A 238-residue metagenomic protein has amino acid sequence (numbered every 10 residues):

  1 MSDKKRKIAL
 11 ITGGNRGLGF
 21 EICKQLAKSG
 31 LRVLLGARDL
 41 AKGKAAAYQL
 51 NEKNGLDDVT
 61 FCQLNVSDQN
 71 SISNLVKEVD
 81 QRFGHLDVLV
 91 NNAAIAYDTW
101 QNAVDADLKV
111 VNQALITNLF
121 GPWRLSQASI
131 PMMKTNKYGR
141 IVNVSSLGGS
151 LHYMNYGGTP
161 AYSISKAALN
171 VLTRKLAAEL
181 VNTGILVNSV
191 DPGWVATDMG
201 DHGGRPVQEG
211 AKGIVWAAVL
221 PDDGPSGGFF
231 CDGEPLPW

Functional and structural regions predicted by a protein language model:
S2-L34: Canonical Rossmann dinucleotide-binding motif of NAD(H)/NADP(H)-dependent dehydrogenases/reductases, specifically
S29-A45: Conserved glycine-rich Rossmann-like NAD(P)H-binding loop of the short-chain dehydrogenase/reductase
L40, Q63-N74, L108: The beta1-alpha1 cofactor-binding region of Rossmann-like NAD(H)/NADP(H)-dependent oxidoreductases
L56-D58, E78-L89, Y97-T99, D107 (+2 more regions): A glycine-rich helix->loop->beta "capping" turn within Rossmann-like NAD(P)(H)-dependent oxidoreductase domains
V90, L125-S129, M133, L172-T173 (+1 more regions): Hydrophobic positions on the long internal alpha-helix of Rossmann-like NAD(P)-dependent oxidoreductase domains
I95-L115, W123, K134-N182: Catalytic loop of short-chain dehydrogenase/reductase
N182, S189-P192, D201-W238: C-terminal helical subdomain
